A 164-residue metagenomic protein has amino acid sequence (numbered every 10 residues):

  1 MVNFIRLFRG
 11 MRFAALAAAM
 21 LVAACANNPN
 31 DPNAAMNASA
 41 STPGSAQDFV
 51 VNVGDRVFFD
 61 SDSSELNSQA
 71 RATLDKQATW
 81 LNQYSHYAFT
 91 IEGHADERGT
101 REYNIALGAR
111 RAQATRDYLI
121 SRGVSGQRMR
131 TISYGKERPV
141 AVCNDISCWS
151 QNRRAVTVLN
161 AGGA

Functional and structural regions predicted by a protein language model:
V2-A15: Bacterial N-terminal signal peptides that target proteins for export
L21-A24: C-terminal motif of bacterial Sec signal peptides marking the signal peptidase cleavage site
A26-A88, A161-A164: Periplasmic peptidoglycan-binding/tethering modules of Gram-negative envelope proteins
G54-R56, E102, R154: Short, solvent-exposed beta-strand edge segments and adjacent coil->beta transition regions
S64-A72, R98, E102, A106-R110: Soluble non-cytosolic domains of exported or imported proteins
S85-H94, A109-V140, R153-A164: A non-catalytic structural micro-motif
A141-D145: Short beta-alpha junctions and helix-cap segments that line functional grooves
S147-Q151: A generic structural micro-feature
